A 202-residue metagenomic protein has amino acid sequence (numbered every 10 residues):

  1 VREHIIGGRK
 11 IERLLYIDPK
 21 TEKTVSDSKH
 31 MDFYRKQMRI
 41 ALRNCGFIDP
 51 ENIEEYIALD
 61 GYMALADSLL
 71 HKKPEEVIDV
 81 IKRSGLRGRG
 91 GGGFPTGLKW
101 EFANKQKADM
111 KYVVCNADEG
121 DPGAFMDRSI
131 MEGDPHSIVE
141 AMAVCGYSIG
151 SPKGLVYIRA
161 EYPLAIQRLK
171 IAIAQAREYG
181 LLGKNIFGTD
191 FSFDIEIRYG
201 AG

Functional and structural regions predicted by a protein language model:
V1-G202: Feature of Fe-S/electron-transfer and energy-metabolism proteins that preferentially highlights extended coupling
